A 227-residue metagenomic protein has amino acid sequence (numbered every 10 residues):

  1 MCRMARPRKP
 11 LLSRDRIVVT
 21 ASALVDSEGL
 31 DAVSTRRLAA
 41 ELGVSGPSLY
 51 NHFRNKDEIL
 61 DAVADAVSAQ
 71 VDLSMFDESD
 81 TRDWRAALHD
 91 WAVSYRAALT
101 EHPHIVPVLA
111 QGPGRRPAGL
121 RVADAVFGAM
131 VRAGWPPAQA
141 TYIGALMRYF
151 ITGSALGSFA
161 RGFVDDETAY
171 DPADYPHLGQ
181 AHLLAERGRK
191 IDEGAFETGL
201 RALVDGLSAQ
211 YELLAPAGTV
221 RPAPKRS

Functional and structural regions predicted by a protein language model:
M1, A160-S227: C-terminal peripheral helix-coil segments that are non-catalytic and often amphipathic
R3-S13: Short, Lys/Arg-enriched anionic-surface-contact patches
R16, E58, D90, R121 (+4 more regions): Amphipathic alpha-helical interaction segments
R16, T20, L24-A62: Helix-turn-helix
A66-V71: Short, basic, alpha-helical segments at the C-terminal edge of helix-turn-helix-like DNA-binding modules
L73-A118, P137, M147: Hydrophobic alpha-helical connector segments
L120-P172, A185, L207-Q210: Hydrophobic alpha-helical bundle segments that form small-molecule/ligand-binding pockets
